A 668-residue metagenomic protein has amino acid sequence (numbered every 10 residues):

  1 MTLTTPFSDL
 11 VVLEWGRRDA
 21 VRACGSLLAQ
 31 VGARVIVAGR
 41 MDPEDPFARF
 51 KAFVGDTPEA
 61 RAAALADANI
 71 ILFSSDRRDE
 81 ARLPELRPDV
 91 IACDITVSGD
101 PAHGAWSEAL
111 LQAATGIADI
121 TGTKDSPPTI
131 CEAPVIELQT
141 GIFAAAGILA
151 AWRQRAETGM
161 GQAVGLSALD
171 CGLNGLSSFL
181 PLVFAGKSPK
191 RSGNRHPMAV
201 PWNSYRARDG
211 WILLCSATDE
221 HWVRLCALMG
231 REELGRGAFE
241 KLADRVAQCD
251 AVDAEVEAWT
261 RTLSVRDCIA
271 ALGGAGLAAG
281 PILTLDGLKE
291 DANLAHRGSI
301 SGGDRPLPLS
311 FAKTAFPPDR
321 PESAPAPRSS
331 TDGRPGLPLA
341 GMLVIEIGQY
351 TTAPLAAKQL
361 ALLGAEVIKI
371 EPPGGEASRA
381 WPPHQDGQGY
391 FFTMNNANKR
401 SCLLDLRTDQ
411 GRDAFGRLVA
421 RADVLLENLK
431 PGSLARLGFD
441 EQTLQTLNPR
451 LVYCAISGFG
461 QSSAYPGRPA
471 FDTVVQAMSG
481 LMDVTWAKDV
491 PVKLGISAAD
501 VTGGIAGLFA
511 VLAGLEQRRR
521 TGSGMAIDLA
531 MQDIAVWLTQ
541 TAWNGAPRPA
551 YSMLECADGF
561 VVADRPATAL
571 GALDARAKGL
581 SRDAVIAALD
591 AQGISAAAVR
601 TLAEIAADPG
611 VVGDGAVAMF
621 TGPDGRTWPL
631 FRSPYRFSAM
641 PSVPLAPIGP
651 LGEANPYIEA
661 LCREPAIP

Functional and structural regions predicted by a protein language model:
M1-P101, P128, Q139-G375, D413-G416 (+4 more regions): Acyl-CoA thioester-binding alpha/beta core of soluble enzymes
M41-D45, F73-G122, T408, E427-D483: N-terminal Rossmann-like NAD(P) cofactor-binding subdomain of oxidoreductases, focused on the glycine-rich
P43-D56, H384-D405: N-terminal glycine-rich dinucleotide-binding loop that anchors FAD/FMN and/or NAD(P) in oxidoreductases
G116-A163, G480-G524: Adenosine-phosphate binding glycine-rich loop
A356-A361, G389-L403, T408-A422, L437-V501 (+4 more regions): C-terminal structured domain segments across diverse proteins
R379-Y390, G622, W628-L630: Glycine-rich phosphate-binding loop and adjacent beta-alpha segment of Rossmann(oid) nucleotide-cofactor-binding
